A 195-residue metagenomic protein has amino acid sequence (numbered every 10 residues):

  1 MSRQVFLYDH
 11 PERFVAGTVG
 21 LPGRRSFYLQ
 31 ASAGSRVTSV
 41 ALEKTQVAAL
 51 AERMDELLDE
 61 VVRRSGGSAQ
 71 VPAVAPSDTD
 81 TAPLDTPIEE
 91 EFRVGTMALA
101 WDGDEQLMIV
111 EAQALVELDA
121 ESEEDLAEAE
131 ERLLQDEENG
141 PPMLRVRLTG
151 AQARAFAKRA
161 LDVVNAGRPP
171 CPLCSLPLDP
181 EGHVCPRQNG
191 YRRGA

Functional and structural regions predicted by a protein language model:
M1-E60, R64: The feature marks the first
M1-F27, A69-D136, G140-M143: Intrinsic, low-complexity N-terminal interaction/targeting segments
R25-A31, L50, M54, M108-A112 (+3 more regions): Short, structured motif recognition centered on aromatic/hydrophobic residues
A41, A100, R145-R147: Generic structural detector for well-ordered beta-strands
R64-A73, L173: Short, glycine/acidic-rich hinge or "gate" loops at secondary-structure transitions that mediate conformational
D85-I88, L173-S175, R187: Non-transmembrane "mature" sequence context
A112, E117-V184: Mixed-charge, glycine-accented linear interaction segment located at domain edges/termini
P186-A195: Short cysteine/histidine-rich metal-coordination sites, predominantly Zn2+-binding motifs
